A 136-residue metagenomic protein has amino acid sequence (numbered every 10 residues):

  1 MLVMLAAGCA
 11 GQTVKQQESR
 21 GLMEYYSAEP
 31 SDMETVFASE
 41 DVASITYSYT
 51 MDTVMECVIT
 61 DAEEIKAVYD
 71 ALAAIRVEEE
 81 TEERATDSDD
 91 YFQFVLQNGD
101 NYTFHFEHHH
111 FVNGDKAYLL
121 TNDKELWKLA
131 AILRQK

Functional and structural regions predicted by a protein language model:
M1-A7: Sec-dependent bacterial lipoprotein signal peptides
C9-K136: Function-determining sites in protein domains
